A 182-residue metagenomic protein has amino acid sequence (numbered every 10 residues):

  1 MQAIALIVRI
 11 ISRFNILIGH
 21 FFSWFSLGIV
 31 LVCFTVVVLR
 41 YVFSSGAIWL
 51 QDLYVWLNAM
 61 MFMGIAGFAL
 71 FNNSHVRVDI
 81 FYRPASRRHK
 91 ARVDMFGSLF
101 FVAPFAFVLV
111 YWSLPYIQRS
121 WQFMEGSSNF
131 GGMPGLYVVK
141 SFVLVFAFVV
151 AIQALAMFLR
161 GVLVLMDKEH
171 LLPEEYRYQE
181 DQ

Functional and structural regions predicted by a protein language model:
M1-Q182: Alpha-helical transmembrane segments and membrane-interface helix-loop junctions in multi-pass membrane proteins
